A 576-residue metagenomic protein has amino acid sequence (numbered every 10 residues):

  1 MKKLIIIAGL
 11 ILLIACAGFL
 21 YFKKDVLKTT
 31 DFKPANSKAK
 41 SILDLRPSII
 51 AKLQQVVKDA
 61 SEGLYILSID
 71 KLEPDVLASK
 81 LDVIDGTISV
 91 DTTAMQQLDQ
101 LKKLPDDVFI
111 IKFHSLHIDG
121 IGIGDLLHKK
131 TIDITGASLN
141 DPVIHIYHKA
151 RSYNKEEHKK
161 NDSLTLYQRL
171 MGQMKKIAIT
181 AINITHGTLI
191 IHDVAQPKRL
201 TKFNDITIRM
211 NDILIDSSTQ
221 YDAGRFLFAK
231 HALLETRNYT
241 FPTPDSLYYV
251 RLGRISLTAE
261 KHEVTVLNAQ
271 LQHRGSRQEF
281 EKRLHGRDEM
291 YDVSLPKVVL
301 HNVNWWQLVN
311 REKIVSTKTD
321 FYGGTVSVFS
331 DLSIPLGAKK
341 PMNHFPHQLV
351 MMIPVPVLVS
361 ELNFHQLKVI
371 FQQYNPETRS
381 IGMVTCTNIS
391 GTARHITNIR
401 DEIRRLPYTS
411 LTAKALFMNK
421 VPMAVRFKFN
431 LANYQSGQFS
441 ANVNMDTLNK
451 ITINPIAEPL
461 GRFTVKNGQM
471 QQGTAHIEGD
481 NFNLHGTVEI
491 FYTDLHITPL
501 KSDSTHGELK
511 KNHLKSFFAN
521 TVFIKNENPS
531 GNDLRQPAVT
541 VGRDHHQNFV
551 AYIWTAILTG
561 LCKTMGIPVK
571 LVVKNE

Functional and structural regions predicted by a protein language model:
L4-L12, A17-D25, T29, P34 (+4 more regions): Extended terminal
I11, L200-D212, K318, T378-A393 (+1 more regions): C-terminal/domain-terminus segments
F22-V56, Y153-Q168, Q173, K340 (+2 more regions): Sec-dependent signal peptide cleavage junction
I42-R151, Y167-L189, D193-A195, K202 (+4 more regions): Flexible beta-edge/linker motif
I132-I134, R311-S333, H347-N363, L367-I370 (+8 more regions): Glycine-rich, small/hydroxylated-residue low-complexity segments
A150-K155, Q196-F203, L332, G337 (+1 more regions): Extended intrinsically disordered, low-complexity coil regions enriched in Ser, Thr, Gly, Ala and often Pro
R151-K159, I334-K340, G461, S504-K510: Flexible, surface-exposed loop regions and adjacent strand-edge segments of Gram-negative outer-membrane beta-barrel
T201, S217-L257, H262, V266-K282 (+2 more regions): Interface amphipathic segments
